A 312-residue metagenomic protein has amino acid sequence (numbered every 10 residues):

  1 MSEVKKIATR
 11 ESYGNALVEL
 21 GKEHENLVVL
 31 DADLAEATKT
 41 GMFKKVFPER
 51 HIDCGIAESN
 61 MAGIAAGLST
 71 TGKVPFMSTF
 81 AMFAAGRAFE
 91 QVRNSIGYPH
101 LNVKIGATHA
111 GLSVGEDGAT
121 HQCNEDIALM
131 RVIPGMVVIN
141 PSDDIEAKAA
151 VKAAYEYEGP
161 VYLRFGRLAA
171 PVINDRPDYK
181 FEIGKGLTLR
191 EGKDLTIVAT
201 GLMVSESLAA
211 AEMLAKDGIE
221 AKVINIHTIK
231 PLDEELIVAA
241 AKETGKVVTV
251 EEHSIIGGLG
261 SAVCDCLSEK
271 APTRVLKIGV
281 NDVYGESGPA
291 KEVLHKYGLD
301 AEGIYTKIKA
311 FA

Functional and structural regions predicted by a protein language model:
M1-R164, A169: Thiamine diphosphate
E11, E23-N26, L34-G41, K45 (+2 more regions): Thiamine diphosphate
